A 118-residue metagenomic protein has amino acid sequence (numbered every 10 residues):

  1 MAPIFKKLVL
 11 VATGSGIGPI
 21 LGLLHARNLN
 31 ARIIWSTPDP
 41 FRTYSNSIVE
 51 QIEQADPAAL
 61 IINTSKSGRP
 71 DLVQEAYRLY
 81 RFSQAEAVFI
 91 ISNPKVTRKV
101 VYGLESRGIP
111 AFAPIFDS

Functional and structural regions predicted by a protein language model:
M1-S118: FNR/FR-type flavoprotein reductase catalytic core
